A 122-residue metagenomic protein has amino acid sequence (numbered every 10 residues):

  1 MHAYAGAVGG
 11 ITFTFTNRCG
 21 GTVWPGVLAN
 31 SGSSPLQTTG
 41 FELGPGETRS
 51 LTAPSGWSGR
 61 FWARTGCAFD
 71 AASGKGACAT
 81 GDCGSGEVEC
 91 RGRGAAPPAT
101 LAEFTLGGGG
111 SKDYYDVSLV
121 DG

Functional and structural regions predicted by a protein language model:
M1-G122: Intrinsically disordered, low-complexity segments enriched in small/polar residues
